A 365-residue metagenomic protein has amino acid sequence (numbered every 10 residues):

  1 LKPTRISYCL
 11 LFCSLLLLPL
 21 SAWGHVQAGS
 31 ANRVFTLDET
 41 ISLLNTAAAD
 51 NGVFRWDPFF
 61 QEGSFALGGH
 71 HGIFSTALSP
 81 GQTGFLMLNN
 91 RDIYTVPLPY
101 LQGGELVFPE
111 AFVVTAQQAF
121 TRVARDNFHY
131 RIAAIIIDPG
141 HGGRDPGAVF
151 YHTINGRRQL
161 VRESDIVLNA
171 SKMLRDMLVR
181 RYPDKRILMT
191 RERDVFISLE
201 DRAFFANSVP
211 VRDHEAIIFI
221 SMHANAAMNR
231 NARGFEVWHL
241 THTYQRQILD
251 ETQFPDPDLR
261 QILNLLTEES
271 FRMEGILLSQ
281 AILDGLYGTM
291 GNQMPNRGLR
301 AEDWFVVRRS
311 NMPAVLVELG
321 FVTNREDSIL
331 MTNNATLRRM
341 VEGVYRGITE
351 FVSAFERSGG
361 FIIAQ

Functional and structural regions predicted by a protein language model:
K2-L10: Bacterial N-terminal signal peptides that target proteins for export
C9-P19: Bacterial N-terminal signal peptides
S14, R55, R125-N127, P210 (+2 more regions): Generic marker of residues within folded, mature protein domains
A22-D145, M177, R181: Primary recognition of N-terminal secretory signal peptides and signal-anchoring hydrophobic helices
I132-Q159, I220, M228, Q247-L249: Catalytic-core environment of secreted peptidases
R157-Q365: Active-site-proximal helix/loop segments of hydrolytic enzymes
